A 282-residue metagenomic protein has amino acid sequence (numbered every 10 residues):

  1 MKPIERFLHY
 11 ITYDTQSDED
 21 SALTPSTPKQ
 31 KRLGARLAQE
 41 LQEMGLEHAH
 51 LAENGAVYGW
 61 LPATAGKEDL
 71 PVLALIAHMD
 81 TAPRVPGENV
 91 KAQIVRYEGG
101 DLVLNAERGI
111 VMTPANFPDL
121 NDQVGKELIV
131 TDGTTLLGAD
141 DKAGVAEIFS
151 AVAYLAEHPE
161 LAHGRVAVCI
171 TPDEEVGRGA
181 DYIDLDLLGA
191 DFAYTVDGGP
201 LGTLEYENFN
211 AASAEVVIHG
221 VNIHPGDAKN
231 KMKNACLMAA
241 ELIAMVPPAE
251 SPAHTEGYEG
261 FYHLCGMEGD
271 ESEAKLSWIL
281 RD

Functional and structural regions predicted by a protein language model:
M1-L128: Acidic/His- and Gly-rich active-site-bordering loop/insert found across diverse amide/peptide-bond hydrolases
I4, L8, A35-A38, V145-A153 (+3 more regions): Predominant activation on well-ordered alpha-helical scaffold segments within soluble catalytic domains
P28, T135-A146, K229-L237: Short, conserved micro-motifs enriched in small and acidic residues
A74-H78, C169-T171, Y194-D197, V217-H219: Short beta-strand segments
L120-F209, A249, T255-D282: Acidic/histidine-rich catalytic neighborhood of metal-dependent amide-processing enzymes
A193-A228, A235-M238: Phosphate/diphosphate-binding glycine-rich loops and adjacent basic-rich segments that engage nucleotide
A228-E250: A short core secondary-structure module
